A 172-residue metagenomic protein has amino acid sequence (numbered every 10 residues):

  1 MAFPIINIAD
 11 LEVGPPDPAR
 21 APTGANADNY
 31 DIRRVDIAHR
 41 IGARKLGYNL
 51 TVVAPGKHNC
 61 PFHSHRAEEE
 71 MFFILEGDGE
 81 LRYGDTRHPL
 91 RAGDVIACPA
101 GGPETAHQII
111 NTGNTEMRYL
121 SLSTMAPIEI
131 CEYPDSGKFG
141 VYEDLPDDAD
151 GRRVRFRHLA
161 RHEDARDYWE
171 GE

Functional and structural regions predicted by a protein language model:
M1-K45, E132-E172: A short, N-terminal "cap"/entry segment at the start of jelly-roll beta-barrel domains of the cupin/DSBH fold
D31-D36, N49-H65, A100: Conserved short histidine dyad/triad with adjacent acidic residue
L50-P55, H65-R82, L122-T124: Short, conserved beta-strand element in jelly-roll/cupin
D85-G101: Short acidic-glycine-tyrosine-enriched beta hairpin
A100-E129: Ligand-binding loop in jelly-roll beta-barrel domains
